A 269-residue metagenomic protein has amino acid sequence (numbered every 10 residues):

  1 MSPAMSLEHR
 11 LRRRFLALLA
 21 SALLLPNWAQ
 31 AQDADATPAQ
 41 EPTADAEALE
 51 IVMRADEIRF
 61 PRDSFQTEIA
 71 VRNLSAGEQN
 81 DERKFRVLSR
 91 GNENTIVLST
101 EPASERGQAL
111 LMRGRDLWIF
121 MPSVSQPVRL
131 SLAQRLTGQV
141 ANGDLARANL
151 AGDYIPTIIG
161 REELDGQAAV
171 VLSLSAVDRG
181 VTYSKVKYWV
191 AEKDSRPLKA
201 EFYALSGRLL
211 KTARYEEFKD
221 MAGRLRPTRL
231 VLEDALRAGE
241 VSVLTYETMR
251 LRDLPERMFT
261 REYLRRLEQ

Functional and structural regions predicted by a protein language model:
M1-R10: N-terminal secretory signal peptides that target proteins for export/translocation
R12-A17: N-terminal export leaders
A29-A36: Boundary at the C-terminal end of the N-terminal hydrophobic targeting segment
T43, A48-S123: N-terminal mature ectodomain segment of secretory-pathway/periplasmic proteins
L49-E50, Q79, R147-I158, G207-T212: A short, amphipathic edge element
R72, R90-N92, T100-P102, R115 (+8 more regions): Solvent-exposed coil/turn segments that connect beta secondary-structure elements in extracytoplasmic/periplasmic
Q126-R129, N142-L145, N149, Q167-E262: Gly/Pro-enriched, hydrophobic low-complexity segments that function as extracytoplasmic propeptides/linkers
